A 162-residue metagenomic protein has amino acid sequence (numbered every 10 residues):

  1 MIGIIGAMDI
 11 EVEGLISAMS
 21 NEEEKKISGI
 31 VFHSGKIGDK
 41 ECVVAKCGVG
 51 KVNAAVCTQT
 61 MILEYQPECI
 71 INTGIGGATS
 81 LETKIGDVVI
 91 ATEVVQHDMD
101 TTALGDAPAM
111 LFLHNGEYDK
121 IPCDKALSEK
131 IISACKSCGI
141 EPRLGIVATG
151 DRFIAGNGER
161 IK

Functional and structural regions predicted by a protein language model:
M1-G3: Extreme N-terminal starter segment of soluble prokaryotic enzymes
E11-L15, N53: Short N-terminal binding/cap micro-motifs at the start of the first secondary-structure element
G14-M19, K36-K40: A short, Lys/Arg-enriched amphipathic alpha-helix followed by its capping loop at the start of a domain
E22: Active-site regions of enzymes building and remodeling cell-envelope glycoconjugates
K25-K162: Glycine-rich phosphate- or other oxyanion-binding loops that anchor nucleotides, phosphorylated ligands
